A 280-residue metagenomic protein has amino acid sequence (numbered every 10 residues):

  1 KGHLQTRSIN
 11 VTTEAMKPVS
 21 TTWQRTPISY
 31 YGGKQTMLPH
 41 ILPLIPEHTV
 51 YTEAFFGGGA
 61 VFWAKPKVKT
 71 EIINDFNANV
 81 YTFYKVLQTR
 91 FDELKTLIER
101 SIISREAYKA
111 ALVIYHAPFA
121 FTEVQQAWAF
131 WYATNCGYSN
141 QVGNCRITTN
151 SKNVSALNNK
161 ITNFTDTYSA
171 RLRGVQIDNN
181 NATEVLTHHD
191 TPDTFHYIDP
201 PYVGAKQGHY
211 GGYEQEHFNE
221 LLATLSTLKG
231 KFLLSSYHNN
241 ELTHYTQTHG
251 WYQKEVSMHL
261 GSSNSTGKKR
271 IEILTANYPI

Functional and structural regions predicted by a protein language model:
G2-T36, L44, R90-G208, N239: SAM-dependent nucleic-acid methyltransferase catalytic core
E47-V50, K69-T70, L172-Q176, S226-F232: Short active-site oxyanion
V50-V113: SAM cofactor-binding core of SAM-dependent methyltransferases, primarily the Rossmann-like beta-alpha-beta module
F56-A60, N163-F164, Y237-N240, P279: Short, polar loop motifs at secondary-structure junctions
F62-K67, T187-T191, L242-H249: Short loop/helix-cap segments at secondary-structure boundaries that form the rim of catalytic
F76-V80, Y202-V203, V256-N264: Short, acidic/turn-prone active-site loops that include or flank metal/cofactor- and phosphate-binding residues
E214-I280: Long, positively charged, glycine-interspersed low-complexity recognition regions
